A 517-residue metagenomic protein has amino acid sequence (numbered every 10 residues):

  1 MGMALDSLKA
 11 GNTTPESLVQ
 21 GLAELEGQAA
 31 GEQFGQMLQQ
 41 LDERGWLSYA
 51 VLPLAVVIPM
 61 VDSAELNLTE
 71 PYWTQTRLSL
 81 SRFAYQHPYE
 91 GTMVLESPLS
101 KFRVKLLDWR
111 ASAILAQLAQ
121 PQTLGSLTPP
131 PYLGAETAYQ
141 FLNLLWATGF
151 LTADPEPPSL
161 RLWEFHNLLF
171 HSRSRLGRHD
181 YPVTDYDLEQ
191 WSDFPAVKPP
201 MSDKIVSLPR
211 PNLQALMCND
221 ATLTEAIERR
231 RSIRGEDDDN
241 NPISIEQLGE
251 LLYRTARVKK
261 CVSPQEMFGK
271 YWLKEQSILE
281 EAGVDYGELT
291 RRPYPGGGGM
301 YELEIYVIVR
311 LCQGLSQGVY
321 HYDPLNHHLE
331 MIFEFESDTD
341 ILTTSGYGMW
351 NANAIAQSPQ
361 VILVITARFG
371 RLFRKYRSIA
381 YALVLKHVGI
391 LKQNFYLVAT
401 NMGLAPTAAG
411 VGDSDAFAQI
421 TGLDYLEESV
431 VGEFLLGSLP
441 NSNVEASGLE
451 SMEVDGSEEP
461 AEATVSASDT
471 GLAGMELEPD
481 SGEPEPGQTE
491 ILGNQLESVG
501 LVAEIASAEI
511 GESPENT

Functional and structural regions predicted by a protein language model:
M1-L22, T74-S81, H87-Y89, E96-L99 (+7 more regions): Contiguous, structured surface segment used for ligand recognition
M1-N219, T224, E228, L496: Long, charge-rich, low-complexity alpha-helical segments
L162-Q357, E450-G456, P514: N-terminal amphipathic, basic helical "cap/leader" segment at the start of enzyme domains
L251, I305, L363, F369-R371 (+1 more regions): Small-aliphatic-rich amphipathic alpha-helix that forms the alpha element of a beta-alpha
V319-H321, I362, E433: Conserved hydrophobic/aromatic beta-strand scaffold that supports enzyme active sites
E336-V388: A mid-sequence, solvent-exposed acidic-amphipathic segment
S429-E462: C-terminal helix-cap and adjacent tail motif
E459-P460, V465-T517: Long, low-complexity, intrinsically disordered segments
